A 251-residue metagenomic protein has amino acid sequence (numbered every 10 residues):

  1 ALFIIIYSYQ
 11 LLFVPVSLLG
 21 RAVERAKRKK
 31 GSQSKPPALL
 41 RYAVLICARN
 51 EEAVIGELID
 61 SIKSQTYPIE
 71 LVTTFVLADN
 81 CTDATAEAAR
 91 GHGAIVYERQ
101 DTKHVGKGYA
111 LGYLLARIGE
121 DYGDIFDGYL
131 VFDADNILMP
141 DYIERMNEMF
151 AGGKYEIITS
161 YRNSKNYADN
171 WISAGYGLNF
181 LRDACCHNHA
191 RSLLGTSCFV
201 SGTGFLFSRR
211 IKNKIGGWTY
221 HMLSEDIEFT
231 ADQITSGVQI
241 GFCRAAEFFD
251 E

Functional and structural regions predicted by a protein language model:
A1-A38, A89: N-terminal membrane-anchoring/stem segments of glycan-assembly enzymes
L40-A43, T73, E228: Cell-envelope/extracellular polymer assembly enzymes that use nucleotide-activated donors
G56, D83-R90, E98, D141: Acidic helix N-cap motif at the loop->helix transition within catalytic regions of sugar-transfer enzymes
D60-L71: Short, acidic, metal-binding catalytic loop of nucleotide-sugar glycosyltransferases
L77-A86, D101-K103, I137: A conserved acidic beta->alpha catalytic loop
E98-Q100, H104-G123, P140-L223, I234: Long helical/loop segments within the catalytic core of UDP-sugar-dependent glycosyltransferases, especially the large
Y122-I137: Short beta-strand-to-loop acidic/aromatic patch adjacent to the donor-nucleotide binding site
G195, H221, T230-F249: Catalytic donor-sugar/metal-binding loop of nucleotide-sugar-dependent glycosyltransferases
